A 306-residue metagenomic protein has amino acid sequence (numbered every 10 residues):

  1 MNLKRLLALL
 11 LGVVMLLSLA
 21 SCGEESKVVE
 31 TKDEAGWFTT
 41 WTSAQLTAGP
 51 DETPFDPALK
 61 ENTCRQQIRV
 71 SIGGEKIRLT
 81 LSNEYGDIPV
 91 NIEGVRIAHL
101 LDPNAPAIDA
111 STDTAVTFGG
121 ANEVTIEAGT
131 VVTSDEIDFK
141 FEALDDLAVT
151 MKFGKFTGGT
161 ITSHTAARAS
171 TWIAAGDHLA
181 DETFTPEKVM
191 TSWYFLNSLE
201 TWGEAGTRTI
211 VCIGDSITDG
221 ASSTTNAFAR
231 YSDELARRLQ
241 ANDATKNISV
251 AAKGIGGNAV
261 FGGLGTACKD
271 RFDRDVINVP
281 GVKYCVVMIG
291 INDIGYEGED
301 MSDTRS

Functional and structural regions predicted by a protein language model:
M1-L10: Bacterial N-terminal signal peptides that target proteins for export
L10-L11, S26, K283: Low-complexity, intrinsically disordered short peptide segments enriched in small/polar/basic residues
L17-S21: C-terminal motif of bacterial Sec signal peptides marking the signal peptidase cleavage site
E24-I213, S223-T225, A244: N-terminal secretory targeting modules
T63-Q66, P89, I97-N104, A175-S192 (+3 more regions): Conserved SGNH/GDSL esterase-like catalytic core that processes O-acyl groups on lipids and polysaccharides
